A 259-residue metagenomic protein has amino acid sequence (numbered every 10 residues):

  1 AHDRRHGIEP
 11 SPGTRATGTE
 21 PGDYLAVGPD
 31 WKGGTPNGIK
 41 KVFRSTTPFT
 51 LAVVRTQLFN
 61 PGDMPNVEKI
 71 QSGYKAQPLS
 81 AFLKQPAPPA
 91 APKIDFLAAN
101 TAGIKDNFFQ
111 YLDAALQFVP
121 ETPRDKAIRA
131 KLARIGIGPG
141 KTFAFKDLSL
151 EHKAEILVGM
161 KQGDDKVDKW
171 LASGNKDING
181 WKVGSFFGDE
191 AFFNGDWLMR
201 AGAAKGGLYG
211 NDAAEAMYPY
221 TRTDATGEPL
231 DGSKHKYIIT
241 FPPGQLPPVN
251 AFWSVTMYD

Functional and structural regions predicted by a protein language model:
A1-D259: A compositional/structural signature for long, glycine/proline-rich flexible linkers and loops on extracytoplasmic
